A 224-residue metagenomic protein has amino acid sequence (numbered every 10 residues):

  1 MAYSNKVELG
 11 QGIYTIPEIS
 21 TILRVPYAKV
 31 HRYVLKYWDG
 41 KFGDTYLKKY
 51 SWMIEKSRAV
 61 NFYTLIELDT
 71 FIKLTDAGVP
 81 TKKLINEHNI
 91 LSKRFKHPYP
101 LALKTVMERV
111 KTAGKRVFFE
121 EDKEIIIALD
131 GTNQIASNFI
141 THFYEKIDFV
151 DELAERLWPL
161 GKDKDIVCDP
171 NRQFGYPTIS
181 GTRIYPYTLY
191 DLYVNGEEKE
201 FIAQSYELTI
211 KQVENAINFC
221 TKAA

Functional and structural regions predicted by a protein language model:
M1-N5, V60, D163-I184: Short, Lys/Arg-enriched anionic-surface-contact patches
A2-Y14, S180-G196: Short, amphipathic alpha-helical "recognition" segments used to contact nucleic acids or chromatin
E8-Y33: Polyanion-binding surface elements
I16-P17, N89, E200: Residues within the helices of the helix-turn-helix
L35-M53, Q212-A224: Short, solvent-exposed alpha-helical "recognition" segments
D39-K123: DNA-contacting interfaces and partner/effector-binding or oligomerization modules in DNA-centric proteins
T105-A154: General nucleic-acid-binding
Y185-A224: C-terminal structured interaction module
